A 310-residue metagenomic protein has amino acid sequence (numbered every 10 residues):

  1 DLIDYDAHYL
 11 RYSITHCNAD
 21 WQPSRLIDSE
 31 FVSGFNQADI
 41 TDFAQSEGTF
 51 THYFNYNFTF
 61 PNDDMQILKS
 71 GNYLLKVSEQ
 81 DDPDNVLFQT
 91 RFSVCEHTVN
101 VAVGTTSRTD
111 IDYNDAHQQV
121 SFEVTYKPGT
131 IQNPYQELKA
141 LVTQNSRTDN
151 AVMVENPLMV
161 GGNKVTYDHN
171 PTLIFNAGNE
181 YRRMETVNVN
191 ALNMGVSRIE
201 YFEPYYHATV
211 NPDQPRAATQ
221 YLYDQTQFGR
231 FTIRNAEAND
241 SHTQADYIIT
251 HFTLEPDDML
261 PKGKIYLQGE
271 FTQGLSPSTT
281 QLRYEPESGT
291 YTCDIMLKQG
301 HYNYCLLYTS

Functional and structural regions predicted by a protein language model:
D1-R11, N114-V124, H242-F252: Contiguous beta-strand segments within globular domains
D6-G34, N133-E155, G263-Q273: Extended low-complexity, serine/threonine- and proline-enriched intrinsically disordered segments
N55-N62: Ligand-binding face of N-terminal immunoglobulin V-set domains in extracellular IgSF glycoproteins
K69-N72, K298-Y302: A glycine-anchored, Pro-Gly-centered beta-turn/N-cap motif
N85-V101, E200-A218: Short beta-strand elements
V94-H117: Low-complexity, Pro/Ser/Thr- and charge-rich linker/hinge segments at domain boundaries
P212-P261: Basic K/R-rich, polyanion-interacting modules in nucleoproteins and related proteins
Y308-T309: Conserved small/polar residues in nucleotide/adenosyl-binding loops
